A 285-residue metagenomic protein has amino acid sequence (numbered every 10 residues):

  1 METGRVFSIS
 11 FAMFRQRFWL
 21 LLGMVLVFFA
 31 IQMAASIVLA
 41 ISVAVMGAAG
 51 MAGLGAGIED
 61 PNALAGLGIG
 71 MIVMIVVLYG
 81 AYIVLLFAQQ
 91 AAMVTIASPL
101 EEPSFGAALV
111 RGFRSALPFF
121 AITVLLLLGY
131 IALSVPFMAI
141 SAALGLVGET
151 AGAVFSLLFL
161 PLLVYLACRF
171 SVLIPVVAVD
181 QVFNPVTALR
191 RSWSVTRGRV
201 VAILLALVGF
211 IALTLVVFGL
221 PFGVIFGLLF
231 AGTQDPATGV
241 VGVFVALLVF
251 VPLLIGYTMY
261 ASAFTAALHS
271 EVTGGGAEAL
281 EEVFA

Functional and structural regions predicted by a protein language model:
M1, A97-A107, S141-A153: Generic structural signal for short, solvent-exposed loop/turn connectors between secondary structure elements
M1-A34, E102-A132, Y165-F218: Interfacial aromatic "cap" segments that immediately flank transmembrane helices in multipass membrane proteins
I9, M46-A65, Q89-E102, L162 (+3 more regions): Juxtamembrane transition segments at transmembrane-helix termini in multipass membrane proteins
F11-R15, D60-I69, L109-F113, G145-E149 (+2 more regions): Helix-boundary and loop/linker segments of multi-pass membrane transporters
G23-G47, G70-L86, F119-G145, A151-A167 (+2 more regions): Hydrophobic alpha-helical transmembrane segments in multi-pass membrane proteins
I72-G80, Q89-M93, E101-F105, A116: Generic hydrophobic, aliphatic-rich segments that mediate packing or membrane embedding
